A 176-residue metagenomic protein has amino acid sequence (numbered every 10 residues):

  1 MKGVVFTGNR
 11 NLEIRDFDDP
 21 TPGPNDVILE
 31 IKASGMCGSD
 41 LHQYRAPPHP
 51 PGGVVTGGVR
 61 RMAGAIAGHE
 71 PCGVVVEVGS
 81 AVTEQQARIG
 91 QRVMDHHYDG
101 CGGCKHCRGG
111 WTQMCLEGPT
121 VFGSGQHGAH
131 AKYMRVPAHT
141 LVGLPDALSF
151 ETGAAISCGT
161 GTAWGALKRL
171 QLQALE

Functional and structural regions predicted by a protein language model:
M1-V4: Short structural boundary motif marking the start of a folded domain
F6, Y44, V76-G79, C107-G109 (+1 more regions): Short beta-strand-to-turn element immediately C-terminal to the catalytic PLP-Schiff-base lysine in fold type I
R10-R15, G38-S39: Short N-terminal binding/cap micro-motifs at the start of the first secondary-structure element
R15-D19, M134: Generic detection of short hydrophobic beta-strand segments and adjacent strand-loop junctions
P20-S34, H49-K105, T140, P145-A147: Glycine-rich beta-strand-centered segment in the early N-terminal region that forms part of a ligand/cofactor-binding
L41, Q86, C115-L116: Short, solvent-exposed secondary-structure boundary/capping segments
H42-P50: Short Gly/aromatic-enriched secondary-structure transition segments
T56-H69, D99-E176: NAD(P)H dinucleotide-binding glycine-rich loop of Rossmann-like/cofactor-binding domains, especially the beta1-alpha1
